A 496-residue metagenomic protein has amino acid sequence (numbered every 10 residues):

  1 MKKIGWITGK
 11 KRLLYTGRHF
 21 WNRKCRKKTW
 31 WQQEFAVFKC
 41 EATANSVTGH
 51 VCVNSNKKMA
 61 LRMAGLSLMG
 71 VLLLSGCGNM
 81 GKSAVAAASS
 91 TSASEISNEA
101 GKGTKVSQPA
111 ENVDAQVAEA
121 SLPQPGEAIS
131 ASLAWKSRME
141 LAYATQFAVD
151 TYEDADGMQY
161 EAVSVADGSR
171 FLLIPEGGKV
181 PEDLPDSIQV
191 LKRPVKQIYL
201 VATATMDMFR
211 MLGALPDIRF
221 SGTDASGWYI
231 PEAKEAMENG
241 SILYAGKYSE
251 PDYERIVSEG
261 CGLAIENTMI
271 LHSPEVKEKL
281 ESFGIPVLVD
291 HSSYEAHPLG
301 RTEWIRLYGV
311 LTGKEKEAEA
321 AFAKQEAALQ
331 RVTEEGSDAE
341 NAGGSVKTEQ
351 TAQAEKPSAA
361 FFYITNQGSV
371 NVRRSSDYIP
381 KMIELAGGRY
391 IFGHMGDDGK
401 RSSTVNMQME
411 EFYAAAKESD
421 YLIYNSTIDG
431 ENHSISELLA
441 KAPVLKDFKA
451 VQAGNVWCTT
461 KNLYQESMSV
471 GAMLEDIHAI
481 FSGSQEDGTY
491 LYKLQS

Functional and structural regions predicted by a protein language model:
R12, C25, Q32-F35, C40: Cationic, low-complexity basic patches in intrinsically disordered or flexible, solvent-exposed regions
W30, V47, C52-A64: Bacterial N-terminal signal peptides that target proteins for export
L61-M80: Sec-dependent N-terminal signal peptides of Gram-positive bacterial secreted proteins and lipoproteins
C77-M206, E317-F361, Q485-S496: Bacterial Sec-exported substrate-binding components of ABC uptake systems
D114-L122, E295-A323, T333-S337, E418-S496: Structured C-terminal subdomain patch of bacterial secreted/periplasmic proteins
E161-D167, F171-V257, L263-I270: A short, structured surface patch at a secondary-structure boundary
K196, T203-L212, S221-E232, H272-E275 (+2 more regions): Extracytoplasmic ligand-binding site segments that recognize negatively charged/polar headgroups
E335, A354-H433: Flexible, glycine-rich surface segments
